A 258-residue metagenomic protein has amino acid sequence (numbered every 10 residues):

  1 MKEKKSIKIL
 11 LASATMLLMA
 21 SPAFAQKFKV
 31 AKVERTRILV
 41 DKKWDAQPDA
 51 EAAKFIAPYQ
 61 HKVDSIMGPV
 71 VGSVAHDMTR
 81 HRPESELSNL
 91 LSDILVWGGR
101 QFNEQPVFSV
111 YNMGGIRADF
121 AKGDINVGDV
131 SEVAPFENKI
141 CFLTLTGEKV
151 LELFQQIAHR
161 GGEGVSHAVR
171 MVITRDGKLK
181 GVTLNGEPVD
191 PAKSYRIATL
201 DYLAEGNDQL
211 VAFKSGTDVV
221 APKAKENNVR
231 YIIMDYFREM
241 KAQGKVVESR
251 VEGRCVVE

Functional and structural regions predicted by a protein language model:
M1-V33: Bacterial Sec-dependent N-terminal signal peptides
T15, V63-G68, A121-N126: Short hydrophobic/aromatic-rich motifs at helix boundaries and adjacent loops
K27-D41, S85, N89-G98, E104-E258: Feature captures C-terminal
E34-S65: N-terminal targeting signals for Sec/Tat export/insertion, comprising classic cleavable signal peptides
P58-V71, G161-I173: Amphipathic repeat-derived elements
S65-H81, L210-D218: Acidic/histidine-rich, surface-exposed loop or edge segments in extracytoplasmic proteins
